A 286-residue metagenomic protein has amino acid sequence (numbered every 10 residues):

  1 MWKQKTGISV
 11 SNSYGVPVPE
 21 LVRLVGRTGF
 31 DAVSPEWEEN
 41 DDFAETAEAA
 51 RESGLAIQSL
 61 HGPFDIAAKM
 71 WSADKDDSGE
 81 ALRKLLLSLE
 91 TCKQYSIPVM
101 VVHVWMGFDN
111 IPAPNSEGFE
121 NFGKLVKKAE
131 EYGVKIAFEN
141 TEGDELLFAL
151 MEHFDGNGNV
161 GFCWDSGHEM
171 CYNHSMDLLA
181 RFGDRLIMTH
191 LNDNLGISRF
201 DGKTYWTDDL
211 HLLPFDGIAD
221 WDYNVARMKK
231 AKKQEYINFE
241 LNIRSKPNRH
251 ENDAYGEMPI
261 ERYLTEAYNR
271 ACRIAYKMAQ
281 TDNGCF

Functional and structural regions predicted by a protein language model:
M1-L87, K93, M258-F286: N-terminal pre-domain/capping segments
M1-W2, V22-R27, D41-H61, L87-S96 (+5 more regions): Acidic (Asp/Glu)-rich catalytic clusters
Q4-V10, V33-P35, I57-G62, M100-V102 (+4 more regions): Hydrophobic faces of well-ordered beta-strands that scaffold small-molecule active sites in alpha/beta enzyme cores
N12-V18, A32-E45, K69, G107-A113 (+4 more regions): Acidic-and-aromatic substrate-binding clefts and catalytic sites of carbohydrate-active enzymes
S13, N238-P259: A short, acidic, flexible beta-alpha connecting loop/helix-capping segment that sits on the rim of active
V25, V33, A50, C92 (+6 more regions): Conserved, mostly hydrophobic/aromatic
E52, W71-F162, E251, R262: Active-site acidic/histidine proton-transfer and metal-coordination neighborhood in alpha/beta enzyme cores
G123-I218: Acidic/histidine-rich catalytic cores of soluble enzymes
